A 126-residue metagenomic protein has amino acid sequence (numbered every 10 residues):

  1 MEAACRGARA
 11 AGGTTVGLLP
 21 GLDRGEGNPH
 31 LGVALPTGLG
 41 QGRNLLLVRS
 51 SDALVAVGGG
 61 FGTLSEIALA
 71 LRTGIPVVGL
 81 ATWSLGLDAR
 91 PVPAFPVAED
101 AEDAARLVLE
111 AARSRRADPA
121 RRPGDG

Functional and structural regions predicted by a protein language model:
M1-T73, W83-L85: Acidic/glycine-enriched connector segments
A34-G38, L80, A94-L107: Short acidic-hydrophobic, aromatic-tinged amphipathic segments that line or gate anion-handling sites
R49-L54, A98-G126: A charged, well-structured terminal subsegment
L87-R90: Short acidic/histidine- and often glycine-rich active-site loop of Leloir-type glycosyltransferases that engages
